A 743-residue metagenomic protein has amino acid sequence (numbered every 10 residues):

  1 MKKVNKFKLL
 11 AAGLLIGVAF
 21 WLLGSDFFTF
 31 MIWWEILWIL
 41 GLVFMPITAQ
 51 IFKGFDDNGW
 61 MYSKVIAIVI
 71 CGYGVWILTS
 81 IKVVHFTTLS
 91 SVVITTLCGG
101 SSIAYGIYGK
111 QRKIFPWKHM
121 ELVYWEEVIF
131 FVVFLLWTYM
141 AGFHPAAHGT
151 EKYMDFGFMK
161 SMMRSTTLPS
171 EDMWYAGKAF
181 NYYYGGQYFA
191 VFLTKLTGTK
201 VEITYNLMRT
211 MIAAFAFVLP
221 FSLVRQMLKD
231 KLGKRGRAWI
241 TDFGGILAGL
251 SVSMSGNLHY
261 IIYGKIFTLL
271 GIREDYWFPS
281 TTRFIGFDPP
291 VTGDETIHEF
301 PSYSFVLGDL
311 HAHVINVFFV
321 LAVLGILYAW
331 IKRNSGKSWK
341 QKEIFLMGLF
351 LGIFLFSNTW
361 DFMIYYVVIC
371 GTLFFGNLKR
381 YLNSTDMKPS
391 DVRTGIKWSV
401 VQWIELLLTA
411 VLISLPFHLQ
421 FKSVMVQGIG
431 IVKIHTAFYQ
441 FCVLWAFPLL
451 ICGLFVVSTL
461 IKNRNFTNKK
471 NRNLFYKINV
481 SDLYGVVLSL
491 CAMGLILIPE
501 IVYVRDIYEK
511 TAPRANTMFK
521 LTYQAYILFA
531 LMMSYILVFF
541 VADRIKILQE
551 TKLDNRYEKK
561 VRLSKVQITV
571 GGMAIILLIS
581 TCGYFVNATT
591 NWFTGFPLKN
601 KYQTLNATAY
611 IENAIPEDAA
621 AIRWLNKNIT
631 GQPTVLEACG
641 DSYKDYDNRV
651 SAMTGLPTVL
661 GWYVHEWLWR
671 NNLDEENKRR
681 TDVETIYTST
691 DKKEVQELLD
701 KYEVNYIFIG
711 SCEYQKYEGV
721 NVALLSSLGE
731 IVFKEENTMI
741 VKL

Functional and structural regions predicted by a protein language model:
M1-A19, I39, V84-A141, K234-G249 (+4 more regions): Start-transfer (signal-anchor) and selected internal transmembrane alpha helices of multi-pass inner/ER membrane
M1-V123, G395, V401, L406 (+3 more regions): Membrane-embedded, hydrophobic transmembrane alpha-helices
D26-M31, I81-L89, A147-K152, A176-K178 (+8 more regions): Membrane-helix boundary/interfacial segments in multi-pass membrane proteins
F27, M31, E35, K118-A322 (+3 more regions): Active-site lumenal/periplasmic loops and adjacent helix-entry segments of GT-C-fold, multi-pass membrane
T210-A213, I364-Y365, P513-F540: Hydrophobic/aromatic-rich transmembrane helices and adjacent perimembrane loops
S304-L307, F345-N358: Membrane-interface alpha helices of multi-pass inner-membrane proteins
T394-L412, R472-N473, V541-T589: Signature aromatic-anchored transmembrane alpha helix within multi-pass, membrane-resident enzymes that catalyze glycan
L563-V566, G572, I576, G583-L743: Extracytoplasmic
